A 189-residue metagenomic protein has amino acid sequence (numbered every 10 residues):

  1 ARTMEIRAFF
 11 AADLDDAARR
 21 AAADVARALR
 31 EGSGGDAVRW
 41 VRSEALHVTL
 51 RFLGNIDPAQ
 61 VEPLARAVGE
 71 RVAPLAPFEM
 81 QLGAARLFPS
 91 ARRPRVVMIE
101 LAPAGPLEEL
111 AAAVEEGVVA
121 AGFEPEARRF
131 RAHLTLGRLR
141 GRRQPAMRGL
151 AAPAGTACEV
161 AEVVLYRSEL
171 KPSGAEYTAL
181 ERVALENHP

Functional and structural regions predicted by a protein language model:
R2-P189: Histidine-dependent nucleotide/RNA phosphoesterase domain, centered on the 2H-phosphoesterase fold with its duplicated
